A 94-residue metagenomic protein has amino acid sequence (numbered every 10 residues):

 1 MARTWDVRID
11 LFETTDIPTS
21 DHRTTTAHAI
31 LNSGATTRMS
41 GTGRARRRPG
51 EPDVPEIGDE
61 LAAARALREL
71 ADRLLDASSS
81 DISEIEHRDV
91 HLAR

Functional and structural regions predicted by a protein language model:
A2-H22, T42, E51, L75-R94: C-terminal binding/interaction regions
H22-P55: A short, structured beta-strand/loop element
G34-T36, L67, R94: Short, structured coil/loop segments at alpha-helix boundaries
P49, R68-E69: A very general structural signal that marks isolated residues within well-ordered alpha-helical segments
D59-E60: A short mixed-secondary-structure module that forms the rim of ligand-binding clefts
